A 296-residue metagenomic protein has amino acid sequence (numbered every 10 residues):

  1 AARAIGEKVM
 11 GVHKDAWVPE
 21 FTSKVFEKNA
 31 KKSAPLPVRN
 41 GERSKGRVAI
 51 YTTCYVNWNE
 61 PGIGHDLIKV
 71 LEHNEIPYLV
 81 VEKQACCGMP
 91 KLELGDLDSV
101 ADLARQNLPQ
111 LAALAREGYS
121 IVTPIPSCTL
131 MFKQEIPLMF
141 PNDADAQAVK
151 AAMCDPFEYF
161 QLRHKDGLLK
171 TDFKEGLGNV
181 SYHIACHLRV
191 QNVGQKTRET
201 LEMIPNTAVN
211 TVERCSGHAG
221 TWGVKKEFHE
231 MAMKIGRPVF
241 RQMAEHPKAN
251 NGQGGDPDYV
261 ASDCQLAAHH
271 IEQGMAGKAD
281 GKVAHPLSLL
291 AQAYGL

Functional and structural regions predicted by a protein language model:
A1-L296: Iron-sulfur cluster-binding electron-transfer modules in prokaryotic oxidoreductases
